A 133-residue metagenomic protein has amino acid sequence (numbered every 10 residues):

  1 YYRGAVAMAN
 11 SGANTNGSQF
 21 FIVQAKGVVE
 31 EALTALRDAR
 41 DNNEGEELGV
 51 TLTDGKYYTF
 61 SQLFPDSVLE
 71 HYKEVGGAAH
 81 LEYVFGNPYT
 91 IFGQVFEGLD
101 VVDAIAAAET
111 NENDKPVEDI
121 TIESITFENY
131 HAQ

Functional and structural regions predicted by a protein language model:
Y1-Q133: Cross-family detector of peptidyl-prolyl cis-trans isomerase
